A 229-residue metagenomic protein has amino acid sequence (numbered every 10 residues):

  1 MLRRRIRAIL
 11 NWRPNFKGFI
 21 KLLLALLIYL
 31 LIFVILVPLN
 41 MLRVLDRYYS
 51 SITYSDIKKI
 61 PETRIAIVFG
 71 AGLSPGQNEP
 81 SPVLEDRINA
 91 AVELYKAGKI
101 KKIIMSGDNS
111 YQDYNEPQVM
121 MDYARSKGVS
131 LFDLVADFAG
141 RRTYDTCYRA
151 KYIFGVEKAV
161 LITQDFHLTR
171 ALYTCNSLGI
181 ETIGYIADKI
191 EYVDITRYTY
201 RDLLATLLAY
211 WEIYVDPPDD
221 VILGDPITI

Functional and structural regions predicted by a protein language model:
R3, M41-T199: A structural signal for short, hydrophobic/glycine-enriched beta-strand patches
R5-S55: N-terminal type II signal-anchor transmembrane helix that functions as the membrane-insertion/stop-transfer segment
A8, D122, A209: Charged/polar, solvent-exposed surface patches and flexible loops
Y48, T199-P218: A transmembrane-helix-recognition feature enriched in membrane-embedded lipid enzymes and envelope glyco-/phospholipid
T63, P217-I229: Short linear elements at protein peripheries
S110-N115, I183, A205-E212, T228-I229: A general structural signal for short secondary-structure boundary/capping elements
